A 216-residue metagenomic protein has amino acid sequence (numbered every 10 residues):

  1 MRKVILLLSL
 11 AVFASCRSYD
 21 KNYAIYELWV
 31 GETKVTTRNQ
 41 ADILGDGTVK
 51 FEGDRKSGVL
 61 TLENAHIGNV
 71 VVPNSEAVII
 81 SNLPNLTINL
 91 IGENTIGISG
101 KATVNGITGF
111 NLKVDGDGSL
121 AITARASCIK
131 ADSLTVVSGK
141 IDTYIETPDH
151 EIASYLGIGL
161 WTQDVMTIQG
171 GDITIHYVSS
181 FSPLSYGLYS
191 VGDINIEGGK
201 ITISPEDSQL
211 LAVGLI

Functional and structural regions predicted by a protein language model:
V4-F13: Sec-dependent N-terminal signal peptides
Y19-I216: A composition-driven surface/loop motif
